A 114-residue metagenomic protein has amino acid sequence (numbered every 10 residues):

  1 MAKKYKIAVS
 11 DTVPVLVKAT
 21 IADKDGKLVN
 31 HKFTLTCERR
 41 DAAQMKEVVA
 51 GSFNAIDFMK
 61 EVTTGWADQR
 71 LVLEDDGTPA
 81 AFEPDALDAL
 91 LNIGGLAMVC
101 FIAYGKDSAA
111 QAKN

Functional and structural regions predicted by a protein language model:
M1-V48: Short, charged/polar N-terminal "headpieces" of proteins
V49-N114: Acidic, low-complexity intrinsically disordered segments
